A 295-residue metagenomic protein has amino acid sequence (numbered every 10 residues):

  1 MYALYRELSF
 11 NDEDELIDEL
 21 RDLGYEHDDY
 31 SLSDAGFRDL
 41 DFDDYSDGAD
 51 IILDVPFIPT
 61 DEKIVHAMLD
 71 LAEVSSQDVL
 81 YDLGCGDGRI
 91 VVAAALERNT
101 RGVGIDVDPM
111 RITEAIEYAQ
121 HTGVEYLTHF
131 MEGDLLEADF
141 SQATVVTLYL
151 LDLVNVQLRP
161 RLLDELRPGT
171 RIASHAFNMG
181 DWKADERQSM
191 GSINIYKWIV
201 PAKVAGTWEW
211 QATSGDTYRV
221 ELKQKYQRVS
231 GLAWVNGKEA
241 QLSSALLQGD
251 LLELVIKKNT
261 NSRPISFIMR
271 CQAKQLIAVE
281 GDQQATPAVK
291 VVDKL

Functional and structural regions predicted by a protein language model:
Y2-Q77: S-adenosyl-L-methionine
Q77-G86: Conserved class I S-adenosyl-L-methionine
R89-R98: Conserved SAM-binding loop of SAM-dependent methyltransferases across substrates and taxa, primarily the Class I
R101-D106: Conserved SAM-binding motif I beta-strand of class I
T113-Q142: S-adenosyl-L-methionine
S141-Q157: A short SAM/SAH-binding and catalytic strip from SAM-dependent methyltransferases
N155-A205: C-terminal substrate-binding/active-site "lid" region of AdoMet-derived donor-dependent transferases
V204-K274, V279-Q284: Central antiparallel beta-sheet cores of small beta-barrel/beta-sandwich binding domains
